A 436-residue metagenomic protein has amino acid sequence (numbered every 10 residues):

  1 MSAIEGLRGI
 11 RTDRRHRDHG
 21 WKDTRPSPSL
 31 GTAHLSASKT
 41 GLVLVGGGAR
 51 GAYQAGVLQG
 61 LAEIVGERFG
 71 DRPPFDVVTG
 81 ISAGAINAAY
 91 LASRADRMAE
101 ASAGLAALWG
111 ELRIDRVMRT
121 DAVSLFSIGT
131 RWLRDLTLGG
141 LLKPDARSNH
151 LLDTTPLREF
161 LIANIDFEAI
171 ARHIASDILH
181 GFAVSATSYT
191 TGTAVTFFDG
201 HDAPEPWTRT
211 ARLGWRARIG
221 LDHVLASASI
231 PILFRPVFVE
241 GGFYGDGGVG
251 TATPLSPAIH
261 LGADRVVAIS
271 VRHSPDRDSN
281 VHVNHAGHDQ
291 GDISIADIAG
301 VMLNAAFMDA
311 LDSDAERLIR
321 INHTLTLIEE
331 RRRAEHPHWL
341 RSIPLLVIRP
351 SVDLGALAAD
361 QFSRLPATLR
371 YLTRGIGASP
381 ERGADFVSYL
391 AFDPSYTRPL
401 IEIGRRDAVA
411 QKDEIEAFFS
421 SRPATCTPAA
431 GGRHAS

Functional and structural regions predicted by a protein language model:
E5-R17, W21, R25-A55, Q59-G60: Active-site catalytic motif of lipid deacylating hydrolases and related acyltransferases
L30-H34, R68-R72, F167-S176: Surface-exposed acidic, glycine-flexible loop patches that form ligand/cofactor-binding and adhesion interfaces
L35-G41, G48-N149, T155, L161 (+7 more regions): Patatin-like phospholipase
V43, A122, F126-D276, E330-Y371 (+3 more regions): Active-site-adjacent alpha/beta core region of enzyme catalytic domains
A83, V271, P423: Flexible loop residues that form catalytic and substrate-binding hotspots at small-molecule/glycan-binding clefts
R277, V281-F362, L372, D393-S436: Terminal low-complexity/disordered tails
T373-G377: Aromatic- and Gly/Pro-rich amphipathic surface segment
S379-L400: Short helix/strand-capping connector loops at secondary-structure junctions
